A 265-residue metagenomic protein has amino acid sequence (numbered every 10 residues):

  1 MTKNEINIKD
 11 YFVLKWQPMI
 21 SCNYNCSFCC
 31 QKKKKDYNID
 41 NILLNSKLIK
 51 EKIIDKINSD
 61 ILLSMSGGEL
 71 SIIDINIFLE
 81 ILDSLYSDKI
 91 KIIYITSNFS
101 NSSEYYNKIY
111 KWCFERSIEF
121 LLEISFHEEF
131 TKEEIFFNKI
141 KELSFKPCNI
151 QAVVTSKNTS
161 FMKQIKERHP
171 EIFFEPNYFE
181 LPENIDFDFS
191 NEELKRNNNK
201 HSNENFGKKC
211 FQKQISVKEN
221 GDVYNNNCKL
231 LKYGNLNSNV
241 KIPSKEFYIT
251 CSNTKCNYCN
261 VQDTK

Functional and structural regions predicted by a protein language model:
M1-E5, D10, K32, D222 (+1 more regions): Flexible mid-to-C-terminal extensions adjoining Fe-S/redox cofactors in radical SAM and related proteins
T2-F28, D60-M65, Q214-V217, G221: N-terminal pre-triad scaffold of radical SAM enzymes
M19, N23, G207, Y248 (+1 more regions): Residues immediately within or flanking Cys/His clusters that coordinate Zn2+ in small zinc-binding modules
C29-K35: Detector for the c-type heme attachment site
Y37-L44, Q262-K265: Short cysteine/histidine-rich zinc-coordinating motifs and their immediately flanking basic loops
I49-M65, D74-R168, F173-F174: Radical SAM/AdoMet-radical enzyme domain recognition
K163-L231: A C-terminal junction/extension of Radical SAM enzymes
